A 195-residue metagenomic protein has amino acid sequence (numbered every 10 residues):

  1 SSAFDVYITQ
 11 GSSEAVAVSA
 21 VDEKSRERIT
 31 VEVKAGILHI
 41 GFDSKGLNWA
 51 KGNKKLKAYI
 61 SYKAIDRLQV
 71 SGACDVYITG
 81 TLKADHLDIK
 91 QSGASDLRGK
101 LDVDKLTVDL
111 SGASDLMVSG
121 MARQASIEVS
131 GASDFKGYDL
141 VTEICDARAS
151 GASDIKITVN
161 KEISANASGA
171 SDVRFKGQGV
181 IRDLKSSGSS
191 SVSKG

Functional and structural regions predicted by a protein language model:
S1-Q91, K100-T107, M117-S126, E143 (+3 more regions): Acidic (Asp/Glu) and glycine-rich low-complexity loops/linkers that are typically intrinsically disordered
L116-G195: Short, surface-exposed interaction patches in beta-rich subdomains that mediate adhesion/assembly near membranes
